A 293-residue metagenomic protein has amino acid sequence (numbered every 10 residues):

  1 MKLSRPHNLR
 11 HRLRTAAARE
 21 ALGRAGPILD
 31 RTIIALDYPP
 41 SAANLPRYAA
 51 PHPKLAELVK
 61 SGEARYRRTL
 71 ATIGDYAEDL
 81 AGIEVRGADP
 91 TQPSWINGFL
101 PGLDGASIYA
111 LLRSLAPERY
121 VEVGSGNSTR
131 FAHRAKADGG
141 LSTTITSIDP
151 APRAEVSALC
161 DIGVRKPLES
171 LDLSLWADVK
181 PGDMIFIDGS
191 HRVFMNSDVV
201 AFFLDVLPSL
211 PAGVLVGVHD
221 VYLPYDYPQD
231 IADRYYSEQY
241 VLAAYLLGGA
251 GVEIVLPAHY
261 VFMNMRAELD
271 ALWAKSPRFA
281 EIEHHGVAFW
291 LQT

Functional and structural regions predicted by a protein language model:
M1-P51: Membrane-proximal basic amphipathic "stem/tether" segments
R31-L168, S174, D178: Internal alpha/beta domain cores that form substrate/cofactor-binding pockets in large enzymes and binding proteins
V121, I148, I187-D188, V216-D220: Active-site flanking residues adjacent to catalytic metal/cofactor-binding acidic residues
G126, A151, S190-H191, Y222: Catalytic metal-binding/acid-base residues of hydrolase active sites
G139-G140, A177-K180, V206-A212: Short, conserved loop/helix-junction motifs that constitute active-site signature segments in enzyme catalytic cores
C160-I162, D183, V214, V252: Short, conserved active-site loop motifs that form the nucleotide-linked donor/cofactor pocket
V179-D188: Short SAM/SAH-binding signature in class I
H191-S276, A280-Q292: C-terminal substrate-binding/active-site "lid" region of AdoMet-derived donor-dependent transferases
